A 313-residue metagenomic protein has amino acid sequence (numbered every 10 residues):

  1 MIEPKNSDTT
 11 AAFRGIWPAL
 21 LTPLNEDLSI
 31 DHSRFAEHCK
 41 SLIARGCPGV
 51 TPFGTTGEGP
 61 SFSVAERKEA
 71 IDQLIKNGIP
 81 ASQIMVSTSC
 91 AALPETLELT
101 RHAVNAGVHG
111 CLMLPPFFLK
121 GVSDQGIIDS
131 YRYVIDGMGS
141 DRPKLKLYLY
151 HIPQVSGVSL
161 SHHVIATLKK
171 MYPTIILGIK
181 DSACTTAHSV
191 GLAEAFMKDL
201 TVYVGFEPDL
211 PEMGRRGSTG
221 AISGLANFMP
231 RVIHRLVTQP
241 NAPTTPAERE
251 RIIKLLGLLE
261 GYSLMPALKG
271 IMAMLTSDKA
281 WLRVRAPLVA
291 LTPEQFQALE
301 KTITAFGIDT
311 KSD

Functional and structural regions predicted by a protein language model:
I2-K5, A12-L21, R45-C47, S218 (+1 more regions): C-terminal alpha-helical cap/extension of soluble enzyme domains
I2-S159: Active-site beta->alpha loop and helix N-cap motifs at the rims of alpha/beta catalytic domains
D31-H38, E66, A70, E95 (+10 more regions): General structural feature for long, well-ordered alpha-helical segments within catalytic domains of soluble enzymes
T55-S61, C90-E95, D124-Y133, L149-S161 (+7 more regions): Noncatalytic linker/hinge segments flanking ATPase motor cores
G137-P143, I152-Y262: Catalytic alpha/beta core domains of metabolic enzymes, predominantly
